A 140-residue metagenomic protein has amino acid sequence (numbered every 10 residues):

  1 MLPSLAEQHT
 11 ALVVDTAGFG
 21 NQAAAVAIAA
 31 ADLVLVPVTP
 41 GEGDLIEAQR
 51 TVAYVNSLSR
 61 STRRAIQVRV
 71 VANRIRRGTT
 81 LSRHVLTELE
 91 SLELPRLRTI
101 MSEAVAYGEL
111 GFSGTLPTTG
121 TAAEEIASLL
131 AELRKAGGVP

Functional and structural regions predicted by a protein language model:
L5-A24: Switch II (G3) loop of P-loop NTPases
V14, V36, V70-A72: Structural beta-sheet core signal
G18, P40-E42, N73-R77: Short histidine/acidic/glycine/proline-rich micro-motifs that form metal- and phosphate-coordinating active-site loops
N21-E42: Inter-motif core of Ras-like GTPase G domains
A48-R64, N73: Conserved C-terminal guanine-recognition region of P-loop GTPase G domains, centered on the G4
R74-T79, L86-T115: Beta-strand-loop-alpha "switch" segments that mediate conformational coupling across diverse proteins
E109-L130: C-terminal boundary of histidine-terminating zinc-finger modules
L133-P140: Short, hydrophobic alpha-helical segments
